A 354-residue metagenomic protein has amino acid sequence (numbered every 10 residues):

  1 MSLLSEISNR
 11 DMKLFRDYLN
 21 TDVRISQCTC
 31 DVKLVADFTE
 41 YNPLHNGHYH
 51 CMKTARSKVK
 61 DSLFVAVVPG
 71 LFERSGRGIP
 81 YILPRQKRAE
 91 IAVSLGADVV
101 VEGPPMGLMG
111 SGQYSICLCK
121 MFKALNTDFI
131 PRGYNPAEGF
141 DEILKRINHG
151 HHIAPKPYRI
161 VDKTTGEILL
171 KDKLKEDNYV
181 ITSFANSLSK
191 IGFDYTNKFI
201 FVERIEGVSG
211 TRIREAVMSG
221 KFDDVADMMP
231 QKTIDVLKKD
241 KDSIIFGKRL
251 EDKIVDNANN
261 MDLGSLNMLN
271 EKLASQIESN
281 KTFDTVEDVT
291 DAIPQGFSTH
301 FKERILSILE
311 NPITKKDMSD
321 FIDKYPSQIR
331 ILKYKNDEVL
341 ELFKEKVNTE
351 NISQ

Functional and structural regions predicted by a protein language model:
S2-S26, C30-V32, L95-Q354: Active-site cores that bind ATP or allylic diphosphates and position pyrophosphate for catalysis
L19-P84: N-terminal catalytic cores of NTP/NDP-binding nucleotidyl/phosphoryl-transfer enzymes
N46-Y49, Q86, Y179, G207: Conserved structured core elements
M52-K53, A89, C119: Generic structural signal for well-ordered alpha-helices, preferentially at hydrophobic/aromatic core positions
S57, E90, E215: Replace "anionic and nucleotidyl ligands
L83-S94: Short, surface-exposed acidic-centric catalytic microdomains
